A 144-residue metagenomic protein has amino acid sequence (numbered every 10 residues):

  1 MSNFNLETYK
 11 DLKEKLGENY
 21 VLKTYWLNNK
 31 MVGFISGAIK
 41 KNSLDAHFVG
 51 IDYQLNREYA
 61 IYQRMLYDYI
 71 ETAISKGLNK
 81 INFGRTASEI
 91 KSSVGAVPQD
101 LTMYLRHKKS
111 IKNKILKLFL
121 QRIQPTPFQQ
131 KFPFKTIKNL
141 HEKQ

Functional and structural regions predicted by a protein language model:
M1-R57, K138-Q144: A conserved beta-strand-loop-helix scaffold within acyl/acetyltransferase catalytic domains
K13-Y20, I39, M65, Y69-A73 (+2 more regions): Alpha-helix capping/termination and helix-coil
L27, K76-Q144: Active-site/acyl-donor-binding loops of N-acyltransferases
M31, A46, M65-Y69, A87: Extended, hydrophobic alpha-helical segments in both membrane/secreted and soluble proteins
S36, Y53, Q63, A87 (+1 more regions): Short, flexible micro-motifs
D45, Y62-Q63, F119: Short, flexible segments with low predicted structural confidence
R57-E71, F83: Conserved acetyl-CoA-binding loop-helix of GNAT-fold acetyltransferases
